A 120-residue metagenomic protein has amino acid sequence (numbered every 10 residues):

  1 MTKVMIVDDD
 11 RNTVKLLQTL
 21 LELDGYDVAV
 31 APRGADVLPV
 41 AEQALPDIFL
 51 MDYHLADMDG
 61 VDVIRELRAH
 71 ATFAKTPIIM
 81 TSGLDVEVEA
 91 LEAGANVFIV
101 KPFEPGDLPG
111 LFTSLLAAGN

Functional and structural regions predicted by a protein language model:
V14, A56: The feature encodes the CheY-like receiver
K15-L23: Charged docking surfaces used in two-component/phosphorelay signaling
G25-P32, V40: Short hydrophobic/Thr-rich beta-strand motif most characteristic of the beta2 strand and flanking loop of CheY-like
P39, V61-T72: Short amphipathic alpha-helix used as the core "switch/output" element in two-component signaling
D52: Active-site residues of response regulator receiver
D62, L84-V100, G110: Alpha4 helix (beta4-alpha4-beta5 surface) of REC/receiver domains from two-component response regulators
F103-S114: C-terminal output helix
